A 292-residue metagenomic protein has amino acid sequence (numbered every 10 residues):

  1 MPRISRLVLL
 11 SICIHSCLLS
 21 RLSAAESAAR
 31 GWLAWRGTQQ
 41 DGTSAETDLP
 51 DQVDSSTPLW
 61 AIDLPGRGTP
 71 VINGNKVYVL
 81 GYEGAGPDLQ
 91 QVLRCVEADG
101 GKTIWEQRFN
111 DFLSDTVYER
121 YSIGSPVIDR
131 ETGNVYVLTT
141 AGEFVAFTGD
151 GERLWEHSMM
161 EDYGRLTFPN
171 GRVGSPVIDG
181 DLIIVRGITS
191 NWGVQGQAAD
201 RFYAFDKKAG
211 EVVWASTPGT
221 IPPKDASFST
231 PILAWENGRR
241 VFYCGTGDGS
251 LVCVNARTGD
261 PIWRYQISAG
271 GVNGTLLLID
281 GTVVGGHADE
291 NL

Functional and structural regions predicted by a protein language model:
M1-S5: N-terminal secretory signal peptides that target proteins for export/translocation
V8-R21: Bacterial N-terminal signal peptides
A24-L292: Noncatalytic, solvent-exposed loop/strand surfaces of beta-propeller-type extracellular/periplasmic domains
